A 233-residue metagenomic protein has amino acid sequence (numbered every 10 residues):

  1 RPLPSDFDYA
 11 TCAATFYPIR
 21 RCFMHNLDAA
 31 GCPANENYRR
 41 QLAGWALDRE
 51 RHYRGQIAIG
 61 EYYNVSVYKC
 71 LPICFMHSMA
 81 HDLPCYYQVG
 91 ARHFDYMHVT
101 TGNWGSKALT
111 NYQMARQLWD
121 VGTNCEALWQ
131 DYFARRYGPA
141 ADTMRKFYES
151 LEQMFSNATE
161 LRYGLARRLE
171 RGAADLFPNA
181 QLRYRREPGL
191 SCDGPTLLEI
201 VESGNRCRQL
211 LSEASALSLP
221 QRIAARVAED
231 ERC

Functional and structural regions predicted by a protein language model:
R1-L47, Y53: Gly/Pro-rich turn-and-neighbor structural signature
P2-P4, E61, H81, V89-G90 (+1 more regions): Catalytic domains of carbohydrate-active enzymes that cleave complex glycans
S5, N26-D28, L71-I73, G105-T110 (+3 more regions): General "foldedness" signal
P33-D142, K146: Structured mid-domain segments that build the active-site/substrate or prosthetic-cofactor binding neighborhood
